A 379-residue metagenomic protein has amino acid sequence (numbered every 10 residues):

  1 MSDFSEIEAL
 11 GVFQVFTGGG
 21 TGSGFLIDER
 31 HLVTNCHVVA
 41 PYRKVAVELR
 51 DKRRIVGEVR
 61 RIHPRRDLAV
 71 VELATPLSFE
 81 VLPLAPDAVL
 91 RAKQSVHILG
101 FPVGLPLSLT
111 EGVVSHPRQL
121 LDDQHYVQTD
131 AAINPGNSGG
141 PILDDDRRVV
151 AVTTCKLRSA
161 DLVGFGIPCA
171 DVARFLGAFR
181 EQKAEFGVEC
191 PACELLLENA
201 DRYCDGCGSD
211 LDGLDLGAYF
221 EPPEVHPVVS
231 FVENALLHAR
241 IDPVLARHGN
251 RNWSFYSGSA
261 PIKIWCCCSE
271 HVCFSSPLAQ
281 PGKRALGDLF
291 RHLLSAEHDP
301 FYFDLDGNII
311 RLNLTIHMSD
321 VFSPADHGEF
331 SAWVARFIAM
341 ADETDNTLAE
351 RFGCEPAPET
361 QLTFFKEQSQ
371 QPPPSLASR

Functional and structural regions predicted by a protein language model:
M1-S5, P102, V152-G217: C-terminal cap/linker of serine protease catalytic domains
L10-Q14, G19-T21, L26-L99, L105-L107 (+1 more regions): Conserved active-site neighborhood of the chymotrypsin/trypsin-like protease fold
G18-T21, N134-S138, A160: Short, small/polar residue-rich loop motifs at catalytic or cofactor-binding pockets
F25, A132-T153: Catalytic nucleophile loop of clan PA
E80-H125, N134, T154-G164, F179: Flexible, gly/ser-rich surface segments that form the specificity/activation loops bordering the active-site cleft
G217-K283: Long, charge-rich boundary regions
H271-T315: Short, internal acidic amphipathic alpha-helical interface segments that mediate docking to partner proteins
T347-R379: Short, highly charged C-terminal tails/helix-capping segments
